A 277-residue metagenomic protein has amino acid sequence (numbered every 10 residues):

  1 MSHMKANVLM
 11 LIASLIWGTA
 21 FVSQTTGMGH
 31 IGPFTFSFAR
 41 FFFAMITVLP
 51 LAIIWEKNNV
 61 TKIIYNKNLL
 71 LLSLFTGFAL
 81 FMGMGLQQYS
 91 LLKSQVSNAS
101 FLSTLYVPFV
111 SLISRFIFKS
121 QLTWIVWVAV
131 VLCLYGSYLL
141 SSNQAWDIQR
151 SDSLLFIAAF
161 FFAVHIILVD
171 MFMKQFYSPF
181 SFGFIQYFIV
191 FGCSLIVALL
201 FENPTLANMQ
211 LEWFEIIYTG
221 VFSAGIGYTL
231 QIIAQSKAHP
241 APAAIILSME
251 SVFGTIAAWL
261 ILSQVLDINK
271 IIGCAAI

Functional and structural regions predicted by a protein language model:
M1-T35, F78, L86, Q144-M171: Glycine-/small-residue-enriched transmembrane alpha-helix faces in small-molecule transporters and effluxers
K5-L15, N59-L86, R150-A158, A198 (+2 more regions): Loop-to-transmembrane-helix transition segments
S14, S37-A39, A99-L105, V169-F191 (+1 more regions): Helix-helix packing/entry segments at the starts of transmembrane helices
T19, T26, H30, A44-Y65 (+4 more regions): Membrane-interface helix-cap regions at the ends of transmembrane helices in multi-pass membrane proteins
A20-F21, L49-S97, L102-S103, L139 (+1 more regions): Specific transmembrane alpha-helical segments of multi-pass solute transporters/efflux pumps, especially DMT/EamA
T47-W55, Y106-V128, V252-I271: C-terminal transmembrane-helix exit sites in multi-pass transporters
V48, L122-S142, A158-F162, G192-S194 (+1 more regions): Hydrophobic transmembrane alpha-helices of multi-pass small-molecule transport proteins
V48, V110-S111, A145-E202: Transmembrane alpha-helical segments that form core, pore/gating elements of small-molecule transporters/exporters
